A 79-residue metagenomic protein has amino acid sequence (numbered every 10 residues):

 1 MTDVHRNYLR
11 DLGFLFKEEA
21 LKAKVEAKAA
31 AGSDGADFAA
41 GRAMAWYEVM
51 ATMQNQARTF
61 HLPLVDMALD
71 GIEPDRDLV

Functional and structural regions predicted by a protein language model:
M1-A40: N-terminal acidic leader/helix
R6-G13, Y47, H61, D66: Generic N-terminal initiation segments characterized by hydrophobic and/or small/turn-forming residues
L21-K28, A51-L62: Charged/polar positions within long, soluble alpha-helices
A36, R42-A43, P63-A68: Charged, low-complexity, helix/coiled-coil-prone segments
G41-T52: Alpha-helical oligomerization interfaces
R58-V79: Charged low-complexity stretches with an acidic bias
